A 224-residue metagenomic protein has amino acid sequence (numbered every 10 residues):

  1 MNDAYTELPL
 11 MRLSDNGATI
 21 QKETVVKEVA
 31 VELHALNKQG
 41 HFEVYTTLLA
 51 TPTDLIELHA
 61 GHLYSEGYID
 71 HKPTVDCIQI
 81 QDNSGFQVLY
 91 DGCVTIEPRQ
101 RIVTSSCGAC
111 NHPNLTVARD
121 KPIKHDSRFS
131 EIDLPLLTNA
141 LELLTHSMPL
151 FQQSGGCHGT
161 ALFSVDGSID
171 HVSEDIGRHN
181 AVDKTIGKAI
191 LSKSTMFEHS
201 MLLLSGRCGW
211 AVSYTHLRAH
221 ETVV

Functional and structural regions predicted by a protein language model:
N2-T160, V165: Intrinsically disordered, low-complexity regions enriched in acidic/Ser/Thr/Pro/Gln residues
L89-T95, S173, V212-R218: Short, charged low-complexity intrinsically disordered segments located at boundaries of structured domains
Q153-T195: Glycine- and Gly-Pro-enriched alpha-helical subdomains that act as flexible, kink-prone "lid/hinge" or packing modules
H179-R218: Feature captures the catalytic cores and cofactor-binding loops of soluble hydro-lyases/lyases that act on carboxylate
V223-V224: Single conserved hydrophobic/aromatic residue that forms the stacking wall/gate of nucleotide- or nucleobase-binding
